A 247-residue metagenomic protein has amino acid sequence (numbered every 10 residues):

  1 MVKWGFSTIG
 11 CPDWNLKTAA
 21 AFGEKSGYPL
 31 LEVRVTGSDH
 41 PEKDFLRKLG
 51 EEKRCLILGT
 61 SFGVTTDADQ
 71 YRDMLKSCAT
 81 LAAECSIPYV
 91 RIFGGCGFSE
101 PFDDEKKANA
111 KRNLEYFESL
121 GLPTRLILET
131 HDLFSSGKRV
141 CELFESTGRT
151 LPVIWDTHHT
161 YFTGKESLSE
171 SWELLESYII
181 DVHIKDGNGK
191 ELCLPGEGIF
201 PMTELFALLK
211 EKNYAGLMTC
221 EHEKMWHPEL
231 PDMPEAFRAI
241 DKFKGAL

Functional and structural regions predicted by a protein language model:
M1-G27, L46-K53, S77-I87, R112 (+3 more regions): Histidine-acidic metal/acid-base catalytic patches
V2, P29-R112, R125, E223-M225: Structural motif corresponding to the early beta-alpha repeats
I9-G10, T36, D69, A108 (+2 more regions): Residue-level marker of alpha-helix boundaries and capping positions
G10-P12, V35-G37, S61-V64, G94-F98 (+4 more regions): Active-site-proximal loop/turn and secondary-structure-junction residues that shape catalytic pockets, frequently
T66, E105, H131, C193 (+2 more regions): Short, surface-exposed alpha-helical recognition segments that flank or form part of ligand/macromolecule-binding
D67-Q70, D103, S136-R139, S146-T147: Intrinsic-disorder/low-complexity, polar/charged segments
D103-R139: Hydrophobic, well-structured mid-protein blocks that either form specific transmembrane helices
